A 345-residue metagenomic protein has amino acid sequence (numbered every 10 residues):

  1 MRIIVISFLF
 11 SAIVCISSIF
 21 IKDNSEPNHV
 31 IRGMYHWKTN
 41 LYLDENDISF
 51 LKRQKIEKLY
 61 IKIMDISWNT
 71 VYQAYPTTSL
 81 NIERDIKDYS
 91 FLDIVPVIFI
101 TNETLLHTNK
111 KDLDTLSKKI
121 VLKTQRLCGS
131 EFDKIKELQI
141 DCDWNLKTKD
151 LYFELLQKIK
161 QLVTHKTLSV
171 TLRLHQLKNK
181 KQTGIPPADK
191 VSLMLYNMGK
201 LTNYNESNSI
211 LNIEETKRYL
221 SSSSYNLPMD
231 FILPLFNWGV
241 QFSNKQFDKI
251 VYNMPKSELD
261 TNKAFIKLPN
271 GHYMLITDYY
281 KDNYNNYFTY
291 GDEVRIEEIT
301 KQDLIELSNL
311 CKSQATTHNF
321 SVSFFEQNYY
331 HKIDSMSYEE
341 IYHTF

Functional and structural regions predicted by a protein language model:
I4-I19: Hydrophobic membrane-insertion alpha-helices, especially the h-region of bacterial N-terminal signal peptides
S17-L51: Boundary/entry segment of secreted carbohydrate-active catalytic domains
P27-W37, D65-S67, V71-K190: Chitinase-like catalytic core of GlcNAc-active glycosidases
Y42-W68, L127-F132: Catalytic domains of carbohydrate-active enzymes, especially glycoside hydrolases
K55, Q125, G129-L138, K181-K200 (+1 more regions): Structural recognition of alpha->loop->beta junctions
L59, I140, V191, F231 (+1 more regions): Conserved, mostly hydrophobic/aromatic
Q157-S257: Substrate-binding surface in catalytic domains of secreted glycosidases
F236, N244-F345: Substrate-binding cleft of secreted/luminal carbohydrate-active enzymes
